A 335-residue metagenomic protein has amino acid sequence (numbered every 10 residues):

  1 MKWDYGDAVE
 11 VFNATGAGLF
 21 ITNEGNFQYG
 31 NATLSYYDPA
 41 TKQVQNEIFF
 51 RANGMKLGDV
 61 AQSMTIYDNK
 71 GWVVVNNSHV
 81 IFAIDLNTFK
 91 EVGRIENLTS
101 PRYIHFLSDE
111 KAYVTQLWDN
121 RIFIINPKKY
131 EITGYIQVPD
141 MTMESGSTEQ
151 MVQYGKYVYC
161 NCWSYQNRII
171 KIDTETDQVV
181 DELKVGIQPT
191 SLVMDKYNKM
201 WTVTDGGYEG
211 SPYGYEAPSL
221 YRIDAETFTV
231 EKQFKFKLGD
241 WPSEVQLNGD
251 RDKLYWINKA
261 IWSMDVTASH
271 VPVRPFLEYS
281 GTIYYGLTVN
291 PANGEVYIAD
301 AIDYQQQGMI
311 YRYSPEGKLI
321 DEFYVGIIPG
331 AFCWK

Functional and structural regions predicted by a protein language model:
M1-L19: Bacterial Sec-dependent N-terminal signal peptides
G6-V9, G58-S63, T99-D109, M143-M151 (+4 more regions): Repeated scaffold domains used in trafficking and secretory/extracellular systems, primarily beta-propellers
T15-A17, D68-K70, D109-E110, G155-K156 (+3 more regions): Short coil/turn segments that connect the beta-strands within blades of beta-propeller domains
I21-Y29, V73-N77, V114-W118, C160-S164 (+5 more regions): Conserved beta-strand positions in repeat-built beta-propeller and related beta-rich domains
Q28-S35, V80-A83, R121-F123, Q166-I170 (+3 more regions): Structural motif
P39-T41, D85-F89, N126-Y130, I172-Q178 (+3 more regions): Short loop/turn segments that connect beta-strands within beta-propeller blades
Q43-K56, T88-I95, E131-T142, Q178-L183 (+3 more regions): A short beta-strand motif characteristic of beta-propeller blades
M309-Y311, P315-K335: Blade-level signature of beta-propeller repeat domains, shared across WD40, Kelch, NHL, RCC1 and BNR/Asp-box propellers
